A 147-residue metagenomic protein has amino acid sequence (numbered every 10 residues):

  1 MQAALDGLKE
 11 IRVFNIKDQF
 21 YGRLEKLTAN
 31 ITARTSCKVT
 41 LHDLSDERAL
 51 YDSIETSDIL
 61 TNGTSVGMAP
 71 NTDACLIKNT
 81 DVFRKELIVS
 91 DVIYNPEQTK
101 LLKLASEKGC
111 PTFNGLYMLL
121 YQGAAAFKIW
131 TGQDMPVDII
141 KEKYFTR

Functional and structural regions predicted by a protein language model:
M1, T64-S65, L116-Y117: Short secondary-structure boundary segments
M1-I16, Y21-R23: Short cytosolic helices in intracellular loops of multi-pass membrane proteins
R23, L44, D73, Y117 (+1 more regions): Proline- and acidic/polar-enriched loop/turn elements at helix boundaries
A29: Glycine-rich adenosine-cofactor-binding loop
C37-T112: Rossmann-like adenosine-cofactor binding region
L87-I88, V92-R147: Adenosine-phosphate binding glycine-rich loop
